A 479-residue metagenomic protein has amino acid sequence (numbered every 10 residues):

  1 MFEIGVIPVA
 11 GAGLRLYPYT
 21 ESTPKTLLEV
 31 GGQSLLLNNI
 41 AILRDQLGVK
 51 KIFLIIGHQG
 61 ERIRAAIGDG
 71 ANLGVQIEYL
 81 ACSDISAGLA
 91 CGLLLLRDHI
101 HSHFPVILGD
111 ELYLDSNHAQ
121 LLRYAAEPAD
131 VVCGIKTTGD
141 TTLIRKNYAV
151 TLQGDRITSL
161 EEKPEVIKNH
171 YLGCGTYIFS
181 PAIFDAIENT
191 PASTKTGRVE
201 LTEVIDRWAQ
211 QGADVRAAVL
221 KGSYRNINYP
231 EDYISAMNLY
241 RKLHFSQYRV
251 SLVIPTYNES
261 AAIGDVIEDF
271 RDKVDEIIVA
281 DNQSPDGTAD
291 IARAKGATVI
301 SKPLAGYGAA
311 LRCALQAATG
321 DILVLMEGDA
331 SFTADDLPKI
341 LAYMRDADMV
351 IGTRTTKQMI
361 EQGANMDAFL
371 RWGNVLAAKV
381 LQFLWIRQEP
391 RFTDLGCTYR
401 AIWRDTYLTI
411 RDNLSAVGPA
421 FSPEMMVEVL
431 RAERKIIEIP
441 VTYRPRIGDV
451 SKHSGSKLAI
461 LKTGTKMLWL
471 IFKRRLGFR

Functional and structural regions predicted by a protein language model:
M1-E21, R241-I254: N-terminal nucleotide-binding beta1-loop-alpha1 segment
M1-I7, R15, E29, Q33-I107 (+4 more regions): Conserved N-terminal catalytic core of the sugar/cofactor nucleotidyltransferase
S34-L43, T256-K273: Short, well-formed alpha-helical segments that are part of the catalytic scaffolds of diverse glycosyltransferases
R64-L152, D321-R354: Conserved beta-loop-beta/alpha segment of the NTase-like Rossmann-fold superfamily that binds/positions NTPs
L114-K195, T355, R371-V380, T398: Conserved core of the sugar-phosphate nucleotidyltransferase
R123, Q153-R225, P230-I234, I402 (+2 more regions): Catalytic-core segments of class I nucleotidyltransferases/pyrophosphorylases that form NMP-activated intermediates
K146-D155, P303-A305, A309-Q316, A334-P419 (+2 more regions): Acceptor/aglycone-binding surface of glycosyltransferases and processive sugar-polymer synthases
Q210-D214, A218-V250, D269, A342 (+3 more regions): Hydrophobic helical membrane-anchoring modules
